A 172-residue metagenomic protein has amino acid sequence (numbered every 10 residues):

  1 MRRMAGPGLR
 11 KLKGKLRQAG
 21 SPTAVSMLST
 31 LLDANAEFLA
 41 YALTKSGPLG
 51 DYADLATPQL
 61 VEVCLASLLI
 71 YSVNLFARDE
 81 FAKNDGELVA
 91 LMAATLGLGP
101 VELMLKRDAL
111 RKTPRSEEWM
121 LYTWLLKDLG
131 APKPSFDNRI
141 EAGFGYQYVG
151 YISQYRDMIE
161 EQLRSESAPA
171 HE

Functional and structural regions predicted by a protein language model:
M1-P100: N-terminal low-complexity, intrinsically disordered segments
L103-E172: Low-complexity intrinsically disordered segments
